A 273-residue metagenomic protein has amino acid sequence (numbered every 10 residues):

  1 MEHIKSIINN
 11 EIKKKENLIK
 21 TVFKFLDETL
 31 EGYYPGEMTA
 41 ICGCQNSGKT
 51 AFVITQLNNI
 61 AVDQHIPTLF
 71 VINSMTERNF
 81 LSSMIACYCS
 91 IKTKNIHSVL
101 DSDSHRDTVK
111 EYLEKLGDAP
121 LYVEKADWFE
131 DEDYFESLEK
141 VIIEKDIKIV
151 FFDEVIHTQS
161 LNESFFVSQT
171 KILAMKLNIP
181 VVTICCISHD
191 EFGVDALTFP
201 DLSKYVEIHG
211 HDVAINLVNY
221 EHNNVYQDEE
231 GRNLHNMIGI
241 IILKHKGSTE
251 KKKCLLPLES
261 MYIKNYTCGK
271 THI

Functional and structural regions predicted by a protein language model:
M1-I91, I208: The Walker A/P-loop phosphate-binding site
E28, Q64-D146, Q159, L255: Cytosolic-facing regulatory segments adjacent to core modules
P67, N178-P180, V213: Proline-centered loop/turn at the N-terminus of a beta-strand
N73, C186, N219: Cofactor-binding loop segments of dinucleotide-utilizing enzymes, especially the Rossmann-like FAD- and NAD(P)+-binding
D131-V150, I172-L177, D190-G210, L217-I273: C-terminal regions of RecA-like/P-loop NTPase motor modules
F151-D153, I179-I187: Structural recognition of the conserved hydrophobic beta-strand(s) that form the central parallel beta-sheet of P-loop
I156-H157, K171: Catalytic acidic motif of RecA-like/P-loop NTPases
T158-S164: Conserved ATPase-coupling elements of RecA-like P-loop NTPase cores
